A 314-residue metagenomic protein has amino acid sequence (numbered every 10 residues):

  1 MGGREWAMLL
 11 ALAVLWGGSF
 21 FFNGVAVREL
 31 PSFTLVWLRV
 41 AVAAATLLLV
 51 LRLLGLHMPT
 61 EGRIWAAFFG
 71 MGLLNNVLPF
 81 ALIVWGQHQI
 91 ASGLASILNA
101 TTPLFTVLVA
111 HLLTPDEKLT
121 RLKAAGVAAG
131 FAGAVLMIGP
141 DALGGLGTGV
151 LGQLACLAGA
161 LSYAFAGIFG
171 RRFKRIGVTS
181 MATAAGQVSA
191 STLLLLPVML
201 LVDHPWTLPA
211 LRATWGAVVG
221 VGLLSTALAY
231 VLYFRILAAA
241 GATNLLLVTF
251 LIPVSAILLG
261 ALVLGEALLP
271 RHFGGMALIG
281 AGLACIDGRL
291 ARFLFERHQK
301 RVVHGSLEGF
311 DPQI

Functional and structural regions predicted by a protein language model:
M1-W6, E29-F33, W37, T60-A66 (+3 more regions): Juxtamembrane helix-entry segments on the extracytoplasmic side of multipass membrane proteins
V14-A45, W85, A91-G93, F165-A190 (+1 more regions): Juxtamembrane helix-loop-helix junctions in multi-pass membrane proteins
L15-N23, L48-N99, V135-L136, G222-A240: Specific transmembrane alpha-helical segments of multi-pass solute transporters/efflux pumps, especially DMT/EamA
V36-L38, N76, A95-T101, F169-T192 (+1 more regions): Helix-helix packing/entry segments at the starts of transmembrane helices
L38-A44, L49, T214-G216, F250-I314: C-terminal-most transmembrane helix of multi-pass membrane proteins
L47, F69, V109, R121-D141 (+4 more regions): Hydrophobic transmembrane alpha-helices of multi-pass small-molecule transport proteins
L47, T106-L108, L112, G144-D203 (+3 more regions): Transmembrane alpha-helical segments that form core, pore/gating elements of small-molecule transporters/exporters
L49-M58, P103-A128, V254-F273: C-terminal transmembrane-helix exit sites in multi-pass transporters
